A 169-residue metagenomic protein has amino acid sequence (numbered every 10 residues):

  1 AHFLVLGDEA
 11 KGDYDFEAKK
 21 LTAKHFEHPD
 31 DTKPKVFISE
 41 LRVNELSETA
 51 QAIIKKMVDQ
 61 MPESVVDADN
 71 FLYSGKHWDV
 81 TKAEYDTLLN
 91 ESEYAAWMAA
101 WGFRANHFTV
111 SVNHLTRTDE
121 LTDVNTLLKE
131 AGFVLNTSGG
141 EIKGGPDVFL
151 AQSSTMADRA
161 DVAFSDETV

Functional and structural regions predicted by a protein language model:
A1, K11-V169: Extended, well-ordered protein cores
H2-L6: The feature marks the mature, well-folded catalytic cores of soluble enzymes
